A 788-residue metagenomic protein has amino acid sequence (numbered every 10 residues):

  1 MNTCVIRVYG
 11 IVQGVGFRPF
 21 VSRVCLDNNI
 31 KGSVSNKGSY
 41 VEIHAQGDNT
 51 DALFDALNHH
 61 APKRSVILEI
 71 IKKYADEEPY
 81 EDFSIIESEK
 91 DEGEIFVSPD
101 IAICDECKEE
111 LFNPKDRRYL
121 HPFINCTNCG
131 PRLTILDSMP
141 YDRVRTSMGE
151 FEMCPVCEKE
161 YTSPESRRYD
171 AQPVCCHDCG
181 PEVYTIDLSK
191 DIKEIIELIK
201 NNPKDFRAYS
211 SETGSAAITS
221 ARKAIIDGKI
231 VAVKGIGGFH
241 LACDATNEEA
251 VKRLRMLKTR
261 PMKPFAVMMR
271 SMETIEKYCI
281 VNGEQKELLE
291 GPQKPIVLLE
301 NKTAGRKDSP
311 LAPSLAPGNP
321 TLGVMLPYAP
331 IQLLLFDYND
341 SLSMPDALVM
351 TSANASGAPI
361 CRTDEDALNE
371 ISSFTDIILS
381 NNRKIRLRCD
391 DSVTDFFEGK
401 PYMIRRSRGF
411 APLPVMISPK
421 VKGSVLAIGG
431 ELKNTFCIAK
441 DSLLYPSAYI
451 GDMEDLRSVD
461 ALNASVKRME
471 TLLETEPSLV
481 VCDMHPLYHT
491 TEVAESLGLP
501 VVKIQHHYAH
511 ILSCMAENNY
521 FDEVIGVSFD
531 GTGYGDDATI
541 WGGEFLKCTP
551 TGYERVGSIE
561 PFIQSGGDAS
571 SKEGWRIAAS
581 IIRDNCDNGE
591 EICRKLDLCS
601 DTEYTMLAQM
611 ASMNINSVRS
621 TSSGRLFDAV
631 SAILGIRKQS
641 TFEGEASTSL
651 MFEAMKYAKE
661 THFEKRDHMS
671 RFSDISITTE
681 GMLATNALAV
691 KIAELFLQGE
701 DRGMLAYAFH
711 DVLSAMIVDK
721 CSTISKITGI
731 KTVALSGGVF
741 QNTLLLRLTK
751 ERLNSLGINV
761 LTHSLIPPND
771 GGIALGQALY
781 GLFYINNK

Functional and structural regions predicted by a protein language model:
M1-P173, H177, Y184: Intrinsically disordered, low-complexity, mixed-charge
H60, R145, E160, R168 (+4 more regions): Internal gly/pro-rich beta-alpha loop/helix module that stabilizes soluble enzyme cofactors or their anionic handles
P173, G180-E182, G430-R468, S580-I730 (+1 more regions): A contiguous, well-structured pocket-lining segment that forms one wall/lid of small-molecule binding clefts in soluble
I230, G238-T303: A phosphate-binding glycine/aspartate-rich beta-alpha loop in the early core of alpha/beta enzymes
A232, E474-P486, T728-V739: Short glycine-rich phosphate-binding loop at a beta-alpha junction
E276-V281, L334, I360-E365, D391-S392 (+2 more regions): Conserved phosphate-binding catalytic cores of ATP/NTP-utilizing and phosphoryl-transfer enzymes
D483, G498-H510, T732-S736, T743 (+1 more regions): Conserved phosphate-binding/catalytic loops in two-lobed NTP-binding clefts
H507-F529, G533-G535, G574-R583, H710 (+1 more regions): Glycine-rich phosphate-binding/hydrolytic loop that grips phosphoryl groups
